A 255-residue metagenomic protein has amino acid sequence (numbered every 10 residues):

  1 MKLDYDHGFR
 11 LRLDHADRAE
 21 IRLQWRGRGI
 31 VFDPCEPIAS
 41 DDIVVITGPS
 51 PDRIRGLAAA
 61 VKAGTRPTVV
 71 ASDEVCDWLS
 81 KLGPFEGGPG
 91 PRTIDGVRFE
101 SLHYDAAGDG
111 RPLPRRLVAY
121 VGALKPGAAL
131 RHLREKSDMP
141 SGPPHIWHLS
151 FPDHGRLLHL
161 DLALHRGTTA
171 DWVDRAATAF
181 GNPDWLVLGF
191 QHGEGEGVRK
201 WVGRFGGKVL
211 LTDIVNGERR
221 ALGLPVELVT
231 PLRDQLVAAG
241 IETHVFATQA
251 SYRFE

Functional and structural regions predicted by a protein language model:
M1-A39, G88-G181, S251-E255: Core dinuclear metal-dependent hydrolase active-site scaffold
L3, A60, L79, W201-V202: Generic structural signal for hydrophobic
G27, D41, R66, H154 (+2 more regions): A general structural motif
V31, H159, W185-L188, L210-T212: Structural recognition of the beta-strand scaffold that forms the well-ordered cores of secreted hydrolase catalytic
P34-S80, F85-E86, A177-G195: Active-site metal-binding motif and surrounding structural segment of the metallo-beta-lactamase
I38, A63, P152, A179 (+2 more regions): Alpha-helix C-cap/termination motif
S50-R55, C76-L79, G90-R92, A107-D109 (+4 more regions): Active-site environment of divalent metal-dependent phosphoester hydrolases
S80-D95, R199-E255: Binuclear metal-ion centers of metallo-dependent hydrolases, dominated by the metallo-beta-lactamase
